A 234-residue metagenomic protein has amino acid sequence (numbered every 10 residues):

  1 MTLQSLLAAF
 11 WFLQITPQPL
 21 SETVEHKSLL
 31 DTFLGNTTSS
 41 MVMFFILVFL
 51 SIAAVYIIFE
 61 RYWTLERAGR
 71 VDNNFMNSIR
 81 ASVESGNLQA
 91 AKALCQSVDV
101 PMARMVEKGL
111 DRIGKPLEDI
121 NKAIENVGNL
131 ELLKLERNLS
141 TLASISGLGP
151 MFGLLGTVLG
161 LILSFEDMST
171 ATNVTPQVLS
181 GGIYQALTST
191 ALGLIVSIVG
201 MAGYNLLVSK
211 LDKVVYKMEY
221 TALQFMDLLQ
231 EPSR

Functional and structural regions predicted by a protein language model:
T2-F12: Extracytoplasmic/lumenal ectodomains and periplasmic regions of secretory and membrane proteins
W11-F75: Hydrophobic membrane-targeting segments
I15-K27, L161-P176: Peri-membrane helix termini and adjoining interfacial loops of integral membrane proteins
N36-S40, E131, L135-G149, G182 (+1 more regions): Loop-to-transmembrane-helix entry motif
T37, V55, A91, V106 (+3 more regions): Residue-level signature of catalytic and energy-coupling elements of molecular machines, predominantly ATP/GTP-dependent
S40-I57, A143-G153, V196-G200: Alpha-helical transmembrane segments of integral membrane proteins
F44, Q177-V208: Pore-lining and gate-forming transmembrane alpha-helices of multi-pass membrane transport proteins
A68-V174, A202-R234: Predominantly long cytosolic amphipathic alpha-helical stalk/bundle segments
